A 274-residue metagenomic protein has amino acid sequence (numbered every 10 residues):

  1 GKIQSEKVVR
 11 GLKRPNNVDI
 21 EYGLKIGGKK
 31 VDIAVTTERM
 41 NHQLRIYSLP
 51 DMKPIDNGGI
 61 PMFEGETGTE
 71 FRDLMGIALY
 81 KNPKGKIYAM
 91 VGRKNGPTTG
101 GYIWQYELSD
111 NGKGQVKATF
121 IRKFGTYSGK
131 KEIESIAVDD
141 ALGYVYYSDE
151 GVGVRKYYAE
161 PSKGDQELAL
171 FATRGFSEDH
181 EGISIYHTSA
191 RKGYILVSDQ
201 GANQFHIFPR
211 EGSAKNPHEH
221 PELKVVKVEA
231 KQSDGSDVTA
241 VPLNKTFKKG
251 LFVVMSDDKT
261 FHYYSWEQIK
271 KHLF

Functional and structural regions predicted by a protein language model:
G1, G23-I26, I46-D56, Q105-K117 (+4 more regions): Short loop/turn segments immediately following beta-strands, especially the blade-tip and inter-blade linker loops
G1-H42, P61: Blade-loop segments of beta-propeller domains
K2-G11, K53-G68, K117-Y127, Q166-R174 (+1 more regions): A short beta-strand motif characteristic of beta-propeller blades
V8-G11, L168-I183, K215-L243: Conserved blade-ending motifs and adjacent loop-strand segments that build the rim/top face of beta-propeller domains
R14-K30, F71-I87, G129-G143, E181-R191 (+1 more regions): Structural signature of eukaryotic scaffold interfaces centered on beta-propeller domains
H42-N95: Asp-box/WD-like beta-propeller blade repeats and closely related beta-sheet repeat scaffolds
G175-P221: Loop/turn-rich, solvent-exposed surfaces of beta-rich toroidal or solenoidal domains
D234-F274: Blade-level signature of beta-propeller repeat domains, shared across WD40, Kelch, NHL, RCC1 and BNR/Asp-box propellers
